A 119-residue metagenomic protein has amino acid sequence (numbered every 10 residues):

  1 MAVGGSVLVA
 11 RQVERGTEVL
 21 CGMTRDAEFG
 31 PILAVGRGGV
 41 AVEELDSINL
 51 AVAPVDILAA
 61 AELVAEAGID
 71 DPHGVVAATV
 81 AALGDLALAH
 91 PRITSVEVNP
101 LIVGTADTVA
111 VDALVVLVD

Functional and structural regions predicted by a protein language model:
M1-D119: ATP-dependent carboxylate/acyl-activation modules
